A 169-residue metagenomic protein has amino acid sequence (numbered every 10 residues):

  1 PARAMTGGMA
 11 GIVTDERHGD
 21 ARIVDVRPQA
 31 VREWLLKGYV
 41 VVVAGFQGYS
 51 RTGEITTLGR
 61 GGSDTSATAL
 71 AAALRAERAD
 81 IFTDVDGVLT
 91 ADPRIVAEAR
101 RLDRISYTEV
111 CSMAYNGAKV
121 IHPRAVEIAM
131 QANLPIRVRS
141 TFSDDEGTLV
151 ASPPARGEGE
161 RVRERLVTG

Functional and structural regions predicted by a protein language model:
P1-E127: Nucleotide/pyrophosphate-binding catalytic subdomain
A2, V40-V43, V138, V150 (+1 more regions): Hydrophobic aliphatic residue packing
M9, L134, D145-G147, E160-R163: Generic structural motif recognizing short loop/turn segments at the entrances and edges of beta-strands
T14-D15, G147-L149: Short, solvent-exposed polar/charged micro-motifs at secondary-structure junctions
L36, Q131-A132, T168-G169: Short gly/pro-enriched beta-turn/loop segments at secondary-structure junctions
F46-Y49, F82, F142, L149 (+1 more regions): Phenylalanine-focused residue identity feature
G117-R124, I128-G147: Conserved glycine-bearing catalytic or ligand-binding loops at nucleotide- and phosphate-handling centers of large
L149-G169: A conserved regulatory-domain signal marking ACT and ACT-like small-molecule sensing domains and adjacent regulatory
